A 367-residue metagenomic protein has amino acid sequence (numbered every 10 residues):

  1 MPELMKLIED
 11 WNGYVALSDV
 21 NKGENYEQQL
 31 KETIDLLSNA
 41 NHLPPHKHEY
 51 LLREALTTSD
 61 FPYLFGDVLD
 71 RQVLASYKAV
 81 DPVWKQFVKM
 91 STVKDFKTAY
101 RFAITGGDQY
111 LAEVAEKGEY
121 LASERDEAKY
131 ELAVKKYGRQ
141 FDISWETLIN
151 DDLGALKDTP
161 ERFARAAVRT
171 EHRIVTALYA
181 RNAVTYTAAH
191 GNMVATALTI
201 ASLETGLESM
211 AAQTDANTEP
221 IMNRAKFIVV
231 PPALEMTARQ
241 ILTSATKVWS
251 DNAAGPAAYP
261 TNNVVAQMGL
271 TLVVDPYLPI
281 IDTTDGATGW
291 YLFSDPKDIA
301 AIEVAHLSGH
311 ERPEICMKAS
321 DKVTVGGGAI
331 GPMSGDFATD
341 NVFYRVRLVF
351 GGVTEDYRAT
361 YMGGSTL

Functional and structural regions predicted by a protein language model:
M1-D60, R358-L367: Intrinsically disordered, low-complexity terminal tails
T57-Y137: Assembly/oligomerization interface modules of large self-assembling protein complexes
R71, D126, Q213, G328-I330: Short alpha-helical segments and helix-capping/turn motifs at coil-helix boundaries
V134-G138, N223, T339: Short, solvent-exposed loop/turn segments at the edges of secondary structure
R139, I143-D158, R162-N217: Alpha-helical scaffold segments that mediate packing/assembly in large oligomeric complexes
A180, R224-P231: A glycine-rich phosphate-binding loop feature that marks nucleotide/adenosyl-phosphate handling sites
G191, A197, T205-S209, K226 (+1 more regions): Sequence/fold signature of self-assembling virion shell proteins
A216, P220-A225: Short gly/pro-enriched beta-turn/loop segments at secondary-structure junctions
